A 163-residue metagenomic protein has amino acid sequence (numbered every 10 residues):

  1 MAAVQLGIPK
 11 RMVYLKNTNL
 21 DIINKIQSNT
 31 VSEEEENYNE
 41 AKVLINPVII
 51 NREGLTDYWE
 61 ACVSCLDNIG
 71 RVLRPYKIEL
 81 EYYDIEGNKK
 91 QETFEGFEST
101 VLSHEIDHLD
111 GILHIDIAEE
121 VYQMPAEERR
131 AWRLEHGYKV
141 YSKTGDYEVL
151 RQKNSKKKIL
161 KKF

Functional and structural regions predicted by a protein language model:
M1-F163: Positively charged
